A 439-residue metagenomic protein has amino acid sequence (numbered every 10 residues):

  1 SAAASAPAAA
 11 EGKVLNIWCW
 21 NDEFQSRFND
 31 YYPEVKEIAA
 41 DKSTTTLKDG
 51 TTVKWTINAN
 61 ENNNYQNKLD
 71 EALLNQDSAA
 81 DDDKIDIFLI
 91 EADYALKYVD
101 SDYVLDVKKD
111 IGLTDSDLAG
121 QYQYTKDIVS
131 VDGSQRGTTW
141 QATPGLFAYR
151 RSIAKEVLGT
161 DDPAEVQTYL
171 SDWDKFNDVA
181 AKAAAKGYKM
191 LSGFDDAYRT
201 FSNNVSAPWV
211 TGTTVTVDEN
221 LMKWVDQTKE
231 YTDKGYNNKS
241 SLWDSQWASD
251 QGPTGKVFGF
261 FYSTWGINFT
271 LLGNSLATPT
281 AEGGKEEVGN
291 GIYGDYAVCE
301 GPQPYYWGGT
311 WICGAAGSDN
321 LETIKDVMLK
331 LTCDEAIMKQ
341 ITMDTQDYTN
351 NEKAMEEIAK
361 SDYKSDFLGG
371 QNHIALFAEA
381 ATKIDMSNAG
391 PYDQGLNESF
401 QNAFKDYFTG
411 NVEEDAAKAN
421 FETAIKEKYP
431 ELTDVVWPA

Functional and structural regions predicted by a protein language model:
S1-L96, D115, K339, V412-A439: Conserved N-terminal structural module of periplasmic/extracytoplasmic solute-binding proteins
A6, D77, I90-L146, G283-E300 (+1 more regions): Hinge/lid segment of periplasmic solute-binding proteins
R27, R151, M328-I358: Periplasmic-binding protein-like
P33, K223-D326: Extracytoplasmic/periplasmic substrate-binding proteins
A40-E61, A80, T160-V166, K229-D244 (+2 more regions): A local structural motif
Q66-K84, F88, S101, A154 (+5 more regions): Short helices/loops that flank or line small-molecule/ion binding pockets
K108-D117, K126-A197, W209-L242, A316-E322 (+1 more regions): Helix-loop-helix "hinge/cap" segment bordering the ligand-binding cleft or interdomain interface
G291-G294, T342-N402, D406, D434-A439: Long, aromatic- and glycine/proline-rich binding clefts that accommodate carbohydrate-like moieties
